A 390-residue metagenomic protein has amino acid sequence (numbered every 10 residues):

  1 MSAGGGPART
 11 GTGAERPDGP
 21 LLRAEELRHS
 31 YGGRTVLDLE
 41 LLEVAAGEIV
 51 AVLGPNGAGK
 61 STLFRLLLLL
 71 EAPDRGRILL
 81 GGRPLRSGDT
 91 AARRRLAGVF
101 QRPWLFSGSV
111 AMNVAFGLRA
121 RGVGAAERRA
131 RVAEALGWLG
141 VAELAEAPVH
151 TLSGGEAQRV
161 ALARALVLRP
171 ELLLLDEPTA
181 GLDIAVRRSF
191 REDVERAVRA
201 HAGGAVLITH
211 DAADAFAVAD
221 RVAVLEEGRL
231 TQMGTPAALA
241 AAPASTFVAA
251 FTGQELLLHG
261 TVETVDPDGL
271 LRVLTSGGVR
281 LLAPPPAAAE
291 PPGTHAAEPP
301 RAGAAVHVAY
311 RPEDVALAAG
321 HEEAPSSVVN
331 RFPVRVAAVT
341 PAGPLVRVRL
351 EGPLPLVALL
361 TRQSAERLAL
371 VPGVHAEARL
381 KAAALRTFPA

Functional and structural regions predicted by a protein language model:
L53-P55: The feature captures the beta-strand-to-loop junction immediately N-terminal to the Walker
L68: Helix-to-loop junction immediately C-terminal to a conserved catalytic motif
A126-L144, E195-R196: Conserved ABC ATPase "signature" region
P148-L152, E156: Conserved ABC ATPase signature
L173-E177: Catalytic Walker B motif of ABC-type/P-loop ATPase nucleotide-binding domains
A241, G278-T340, R347, L359-A390: Glycine/charge-rich catalytic "coupling/switch" loops of P-loop NTPases
